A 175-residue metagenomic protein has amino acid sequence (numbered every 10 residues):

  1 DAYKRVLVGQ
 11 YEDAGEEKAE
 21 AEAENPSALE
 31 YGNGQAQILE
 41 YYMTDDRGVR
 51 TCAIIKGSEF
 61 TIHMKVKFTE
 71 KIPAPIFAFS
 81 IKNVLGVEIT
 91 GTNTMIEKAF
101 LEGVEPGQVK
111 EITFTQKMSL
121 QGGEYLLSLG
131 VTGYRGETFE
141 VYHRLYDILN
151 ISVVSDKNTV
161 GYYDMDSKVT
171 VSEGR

Functional and structural regions predicted by a protein language model:
D1-R175: Localized sequence-composition bias
